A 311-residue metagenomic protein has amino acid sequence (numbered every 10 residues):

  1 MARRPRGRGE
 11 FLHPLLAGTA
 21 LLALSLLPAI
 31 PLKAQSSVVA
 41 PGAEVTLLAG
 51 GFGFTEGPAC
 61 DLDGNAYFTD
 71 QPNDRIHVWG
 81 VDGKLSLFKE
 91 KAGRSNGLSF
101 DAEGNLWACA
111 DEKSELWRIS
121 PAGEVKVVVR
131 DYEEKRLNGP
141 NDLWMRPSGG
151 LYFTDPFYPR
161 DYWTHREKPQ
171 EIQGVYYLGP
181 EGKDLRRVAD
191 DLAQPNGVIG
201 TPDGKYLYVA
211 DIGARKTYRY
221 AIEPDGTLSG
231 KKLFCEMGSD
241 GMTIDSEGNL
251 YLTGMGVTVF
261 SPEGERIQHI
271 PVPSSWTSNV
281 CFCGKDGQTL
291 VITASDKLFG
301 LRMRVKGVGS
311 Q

Functional and structural regions predicted by a protein language model:
M1-L12: N-terminal secretory signal peptides that target proteins for export/translocation
E10, L15-A17, D240, G256: A residue-level detector for conformationally permissive "hinge/kink" positions
P14-A29: Bacterial N-terminal signal peptides
P31-Q311: Sequence-structural signature of mature extracellular/luminal beta-sheet repeat domains, prominently beta-propellers
